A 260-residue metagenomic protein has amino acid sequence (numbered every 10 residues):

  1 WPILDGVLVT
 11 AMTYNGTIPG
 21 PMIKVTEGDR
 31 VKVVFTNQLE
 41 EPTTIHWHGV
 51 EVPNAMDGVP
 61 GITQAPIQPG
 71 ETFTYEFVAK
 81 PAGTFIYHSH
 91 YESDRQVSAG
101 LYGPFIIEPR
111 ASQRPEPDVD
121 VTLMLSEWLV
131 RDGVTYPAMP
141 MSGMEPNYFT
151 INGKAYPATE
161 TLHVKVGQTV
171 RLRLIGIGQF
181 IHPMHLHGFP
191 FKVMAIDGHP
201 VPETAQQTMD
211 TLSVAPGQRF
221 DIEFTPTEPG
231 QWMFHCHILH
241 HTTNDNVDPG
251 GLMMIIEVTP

Functional and structural regions predicted by a protein language model:
W1-T74, E116-D118, P140-R171, T211 (+1 more regions): N-terminal, post-signal-peptide metal-ligating segments of extracellular/periplasmic oxidoreductases, dominated by
V33, I45, S89, F105 (+5 more regions): Divalent metal-coordination and catalytic microenvironments
L39-P42, V52, G58-E116, M209-P260: Extracellular/periplasmic metallocenter environments
E51, R95, A111, L129-R131 (+3 more regions): Short loop/turn segments at secondary-structure transitions that flank enzyme active sites
T122-D132, A138-K192, R219-F224: Surface-exposed interaction/gating patches
N147, K192-L212, M233: Intrinsic, low-complexity N-terminal interaction/targeting segments
H185-T204, L239-H241, M253-I255: Active/binding-pocket-proximal capping segment
